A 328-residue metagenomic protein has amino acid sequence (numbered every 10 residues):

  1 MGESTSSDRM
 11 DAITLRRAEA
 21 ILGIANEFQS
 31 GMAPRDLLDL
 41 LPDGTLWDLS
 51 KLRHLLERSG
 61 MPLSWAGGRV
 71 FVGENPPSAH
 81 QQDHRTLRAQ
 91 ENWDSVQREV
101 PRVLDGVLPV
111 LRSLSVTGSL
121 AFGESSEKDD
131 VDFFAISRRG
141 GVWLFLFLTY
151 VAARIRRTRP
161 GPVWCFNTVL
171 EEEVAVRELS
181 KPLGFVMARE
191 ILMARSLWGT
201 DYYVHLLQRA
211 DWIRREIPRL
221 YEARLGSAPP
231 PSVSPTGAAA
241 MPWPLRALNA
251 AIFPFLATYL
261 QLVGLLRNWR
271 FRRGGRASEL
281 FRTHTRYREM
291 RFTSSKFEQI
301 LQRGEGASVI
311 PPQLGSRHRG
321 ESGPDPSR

Functional and structural regions predicted by a protein language model:
G2-A12: Intrinsically disordered, low-complexity serine/threonine- and proline-rich regulatory segments
A12-S113, T117-K128, S137-R328: Catalytic core of pol beta-like nucleotidyltransferases
